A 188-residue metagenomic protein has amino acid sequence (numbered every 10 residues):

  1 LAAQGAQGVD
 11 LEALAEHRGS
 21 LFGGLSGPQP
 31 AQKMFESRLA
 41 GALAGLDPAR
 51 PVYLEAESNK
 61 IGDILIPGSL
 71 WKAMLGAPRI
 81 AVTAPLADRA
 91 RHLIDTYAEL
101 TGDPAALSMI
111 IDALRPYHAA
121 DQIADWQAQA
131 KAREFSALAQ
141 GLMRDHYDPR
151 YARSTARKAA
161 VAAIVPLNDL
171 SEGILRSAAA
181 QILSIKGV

Functional and structural regions predicted by a protein language model:
L1: Hydrophobic positions on the alpha1 helix immediately C-terminal to the Walker A/P-loop
Q4-A73: Conserved nucleotide-sensing/catalytic segment adjacent to the nucleotide-binding pocket in NTP-handling enzymes
K72-R79, T83-V188: Conserved NTP phosphate-binding and transfer environment spanning the P-loop NTPase/kinase superfamily
